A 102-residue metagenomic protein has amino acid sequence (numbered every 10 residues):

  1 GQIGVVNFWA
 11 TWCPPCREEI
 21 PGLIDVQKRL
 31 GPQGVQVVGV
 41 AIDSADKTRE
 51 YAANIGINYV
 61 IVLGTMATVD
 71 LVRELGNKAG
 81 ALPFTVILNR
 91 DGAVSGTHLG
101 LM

Functional and structural regions predicted by a protein language model:
G1-P14, L23: Short active-site neighborhood of thiol/selenol oxidoreductases, capturing the structured segment around
V5-V6, V37, T85: Hydrophobic beta-strand anchors of alpha/beta hydrolase catalytic cores
F8-W12, Y51, N58-Y59: Conserved hydrophobic/aromatic "anchor" residues that stabilize well-ordered secondary structure elements
F8-W9, V40-D43, G64-T65, L101: Active-site-proximal beta-strand/loop segments in catalytic clefts of secreted hydrolases
P14-P15, P21-D25, V60, P83 (+1 more regions): Proline-centered helix-kink/hinge sites
R17-G56, M66-R73: Structural microenvironment flanking redox-active thiols in thiol-disulfide oxidoreductases
A53-N58, G64-M102: Thiol/disulfide oxidoreductase modules built on the thioredoxin-like
